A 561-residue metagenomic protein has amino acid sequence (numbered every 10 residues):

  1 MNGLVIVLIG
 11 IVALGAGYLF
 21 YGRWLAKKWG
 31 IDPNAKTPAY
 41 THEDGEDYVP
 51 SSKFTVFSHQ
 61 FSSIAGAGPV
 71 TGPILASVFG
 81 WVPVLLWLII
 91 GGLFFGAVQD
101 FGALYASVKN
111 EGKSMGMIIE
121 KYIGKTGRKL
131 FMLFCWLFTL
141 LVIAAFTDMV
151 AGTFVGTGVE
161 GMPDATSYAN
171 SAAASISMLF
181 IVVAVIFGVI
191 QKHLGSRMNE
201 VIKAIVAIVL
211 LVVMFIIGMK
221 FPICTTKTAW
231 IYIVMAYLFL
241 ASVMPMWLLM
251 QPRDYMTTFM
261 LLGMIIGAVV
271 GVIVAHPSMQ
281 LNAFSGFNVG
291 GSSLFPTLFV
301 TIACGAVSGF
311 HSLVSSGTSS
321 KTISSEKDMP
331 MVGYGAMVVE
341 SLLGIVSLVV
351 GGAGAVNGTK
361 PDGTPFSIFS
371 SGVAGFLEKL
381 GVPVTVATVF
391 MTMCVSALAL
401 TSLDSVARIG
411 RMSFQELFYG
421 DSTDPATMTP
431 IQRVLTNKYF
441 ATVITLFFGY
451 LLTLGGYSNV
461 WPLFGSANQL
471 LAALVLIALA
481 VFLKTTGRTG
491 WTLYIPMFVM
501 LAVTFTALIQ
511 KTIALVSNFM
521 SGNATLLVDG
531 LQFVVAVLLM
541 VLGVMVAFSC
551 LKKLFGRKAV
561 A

Functional and structural regions predicted by a protein language model:
N2-L19, A76-S107, G116, A172-A184 (+3 more regions): Extracellular loop-to-transmembrane helix junctions
A16-V70, T258: Membrane-interface "cap" regions at the ends of multi-pass membrane proteins
R23-V49, L75, L85, I89 (+8 more regions): Flexible loop linkers connecting adjacent transmembrane helices in multi-pass alpha-helical membrane transporters
S51-N110, K121-K125, V142-G158, D328-G358 (+1 more regions): Membrane-interface helix-loop-helix modules in multi-pass membrane proteins
A67-I74, G91-Q99, A103, S107-E111 (+5 more regions): Membrane-helix boundary/coupling elements in multi-pass transport proteins
K125-L140, G335-S341, V386-A387, E416-L454: Loop-to-transmembrane helix boundary motifs in multi-pass membrane proteins
G188-H193, V209-Y232, L240-S242, W247 (+4 more regions): Hydrophobic alpha-helical segments and their helix-loop junctions in multi-pass secondary transporters
V272-G286, V338-G372, S405: Extracellular/periplasmic helix-exit of transmembrane alpha-helices
